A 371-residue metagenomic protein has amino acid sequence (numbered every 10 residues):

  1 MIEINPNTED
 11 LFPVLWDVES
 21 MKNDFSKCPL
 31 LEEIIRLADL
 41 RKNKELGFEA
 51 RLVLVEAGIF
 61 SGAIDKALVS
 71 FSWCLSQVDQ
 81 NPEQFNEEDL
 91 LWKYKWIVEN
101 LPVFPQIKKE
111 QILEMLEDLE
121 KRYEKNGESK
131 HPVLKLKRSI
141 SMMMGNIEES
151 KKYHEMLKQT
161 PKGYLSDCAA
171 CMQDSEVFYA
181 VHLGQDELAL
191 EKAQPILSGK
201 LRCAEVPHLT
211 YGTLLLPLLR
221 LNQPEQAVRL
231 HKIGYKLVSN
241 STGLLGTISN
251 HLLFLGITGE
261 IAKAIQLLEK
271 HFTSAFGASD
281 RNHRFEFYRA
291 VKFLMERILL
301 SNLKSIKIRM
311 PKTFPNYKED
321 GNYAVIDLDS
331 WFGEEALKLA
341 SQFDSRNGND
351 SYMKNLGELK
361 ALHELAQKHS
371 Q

Functional and structural regions predicted by a protein language model:
I2-N5, S20, I35-K44, L75-Q84 (+5 more regions): Solenoid-like repeat scaffolds
I4-L15, L46-E49, L90-Y94, N126-K135 (+4 more regions): Generic helix N-cap/helix-start motif at coil->alpha-helix transitions
D17-S20, L37, A57, S139-M143 (+3 more regions): Residue-level signature for tetratricopeptide repeat
S20-E33, G62-S76, F104-D118, S141-M156 (+2 more regions): Helix-turn-helix repeat elements of alpha-solenoid scaffolds
C28-Q106, Q111-K121, G127: An N-terminal, globular interaction/scaffold subdomain
E56-K66, K95-K108, M143-I147, H182-D186 (+3 more regions): Alpha-helical linker/edge segments of TPR/alpha-solenoid repeat scaffolds and analogous pre-/post-domain helices
Q173, F178-G259: A compositional/structural signature marking long, glycine- and acidic/polar-rich segments with frequent tryptophans
T273-Q371: C-terminal non-catalytic interaction modules
